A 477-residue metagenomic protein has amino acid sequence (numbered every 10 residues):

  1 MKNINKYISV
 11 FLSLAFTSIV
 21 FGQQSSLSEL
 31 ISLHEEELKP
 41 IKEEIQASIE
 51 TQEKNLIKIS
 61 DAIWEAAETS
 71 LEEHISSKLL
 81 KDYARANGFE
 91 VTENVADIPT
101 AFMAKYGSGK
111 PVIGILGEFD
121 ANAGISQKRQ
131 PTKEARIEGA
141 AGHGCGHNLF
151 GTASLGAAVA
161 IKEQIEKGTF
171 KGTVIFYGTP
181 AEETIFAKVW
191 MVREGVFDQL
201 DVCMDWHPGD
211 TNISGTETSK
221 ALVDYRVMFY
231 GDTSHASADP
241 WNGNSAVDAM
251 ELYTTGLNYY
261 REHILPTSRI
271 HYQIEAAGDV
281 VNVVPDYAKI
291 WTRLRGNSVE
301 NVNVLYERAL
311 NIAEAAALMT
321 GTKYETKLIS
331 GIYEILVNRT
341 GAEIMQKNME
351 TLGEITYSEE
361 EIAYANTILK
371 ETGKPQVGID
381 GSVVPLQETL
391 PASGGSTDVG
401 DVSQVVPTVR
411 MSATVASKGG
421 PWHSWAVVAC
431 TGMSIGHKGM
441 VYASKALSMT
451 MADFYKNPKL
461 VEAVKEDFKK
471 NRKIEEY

Functional and structural regions predicted by a protein language model:
M1-Q24: Bacterial Sec-dependent N-terminal signal peptides
G22-E53, I57-K58, K438-Y477: N-terminal hydrophobic/helix-forming segments and targeting peptides
S25-H143, T152-G172: Acidic/His- and Gly-rich active-site-bordering loop/insert found across diverse amide/peptide-bond hydrolases
I63, A84, A104, I115 (+10 more regions): Divalent metal-coordination and catalytic microenvironments
V91-T92, A158-F176, L257-T267, K456-E462: Phosphate-handling active-site elements
L149-K220: Acidic/histidine-rich catalytic neighborhood of metal-dependent amide-processing enzymes
Q199-Y357, L369: Midchain, well-structured core segments that form catalytic/ion-binding scaffolds
I362-S444, E462-Y477: Zn-dependent metallopeptidase/amidohydrolase metal-coordination segment
